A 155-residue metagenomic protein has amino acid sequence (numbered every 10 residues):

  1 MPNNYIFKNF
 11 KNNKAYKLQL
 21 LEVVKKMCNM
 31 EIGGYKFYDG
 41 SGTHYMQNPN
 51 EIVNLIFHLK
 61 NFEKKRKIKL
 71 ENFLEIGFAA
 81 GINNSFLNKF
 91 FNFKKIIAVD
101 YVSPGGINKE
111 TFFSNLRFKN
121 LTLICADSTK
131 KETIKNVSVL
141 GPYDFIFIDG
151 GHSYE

Functional and structural regions predicted by a protein language model:
M1-F147, G151-E155: A short alpha-helical cap/connector motif
